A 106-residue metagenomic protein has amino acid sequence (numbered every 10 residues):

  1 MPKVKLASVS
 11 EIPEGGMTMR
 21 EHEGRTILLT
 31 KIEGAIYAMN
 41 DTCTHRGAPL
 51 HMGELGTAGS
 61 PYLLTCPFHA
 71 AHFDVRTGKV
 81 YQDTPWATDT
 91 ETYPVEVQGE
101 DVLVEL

Functional and structural regions predicted by a protein language model:
M1-P2, L106: Absolute protein N-terminus
P2-V9: Short amphipathic
I12-G15: Solvent-exposed, conformationally flexible loop/turn segments
M17-L106: Rieske [2Fe-2S] iron-sulfur-binding domain
